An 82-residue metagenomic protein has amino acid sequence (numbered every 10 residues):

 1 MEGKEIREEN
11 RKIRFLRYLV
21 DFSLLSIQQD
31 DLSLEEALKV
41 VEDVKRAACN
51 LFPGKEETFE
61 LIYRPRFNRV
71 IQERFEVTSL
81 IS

Functional and structural regions predicted by a protein language model:
E2-L34: N-terminal acidic leader/helix
K4-E5, N10, L38, F59 (+1 more regions): Helix-centric, low-specificity signal for extended rod-like, repetitive segments
R17-V20, V41, K45, R64-F67: Generic structural concept
F22-E57: Amphipathic, hydrophobic secondary-structure cores in small proteins
A48-S82: Helix-rich interaction surfaces within compact, conserved domain-sized segments that mediate assembly or partner
